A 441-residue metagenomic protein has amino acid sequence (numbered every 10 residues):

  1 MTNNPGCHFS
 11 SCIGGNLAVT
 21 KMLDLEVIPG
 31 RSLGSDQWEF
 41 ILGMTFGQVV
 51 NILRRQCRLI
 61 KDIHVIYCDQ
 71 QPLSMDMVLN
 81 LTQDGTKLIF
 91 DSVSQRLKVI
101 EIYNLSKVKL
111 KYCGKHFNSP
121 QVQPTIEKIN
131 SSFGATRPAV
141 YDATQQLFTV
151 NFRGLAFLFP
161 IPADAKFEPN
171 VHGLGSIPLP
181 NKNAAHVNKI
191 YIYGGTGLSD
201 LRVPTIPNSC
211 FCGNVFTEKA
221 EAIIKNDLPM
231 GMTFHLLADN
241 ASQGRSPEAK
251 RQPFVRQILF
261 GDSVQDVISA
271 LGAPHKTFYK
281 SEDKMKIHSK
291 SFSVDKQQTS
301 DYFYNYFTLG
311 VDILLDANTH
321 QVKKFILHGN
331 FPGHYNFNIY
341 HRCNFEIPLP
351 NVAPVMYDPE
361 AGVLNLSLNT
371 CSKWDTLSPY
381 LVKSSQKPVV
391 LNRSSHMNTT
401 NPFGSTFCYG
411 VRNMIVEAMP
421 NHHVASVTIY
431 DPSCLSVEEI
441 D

Functional and structural regions predicted by a protein language model:
T2-D441: Short helix/turn-capping signatures at newly exposed starts of structured segments
